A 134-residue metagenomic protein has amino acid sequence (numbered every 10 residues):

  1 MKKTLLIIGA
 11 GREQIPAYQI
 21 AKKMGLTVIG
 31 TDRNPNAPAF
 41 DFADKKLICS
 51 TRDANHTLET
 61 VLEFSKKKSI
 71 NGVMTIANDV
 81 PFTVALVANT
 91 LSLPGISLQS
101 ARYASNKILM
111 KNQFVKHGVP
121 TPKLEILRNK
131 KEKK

Functional and structural regions predicted by a protein language model:
M1-S100, K131: ATP-binding N-terminal substructure of ATP-dependent carboxylate-amine bond-forming enzymes
K45-L47, R102, P122-I126: Structural signal for short hydrophobic segments within the conserved structured cores of catalytic domains across
N106-K134: Active-site nucleotide/adenylate-binding loops and adjacent lid/helix of ATP-dependent enzymes
